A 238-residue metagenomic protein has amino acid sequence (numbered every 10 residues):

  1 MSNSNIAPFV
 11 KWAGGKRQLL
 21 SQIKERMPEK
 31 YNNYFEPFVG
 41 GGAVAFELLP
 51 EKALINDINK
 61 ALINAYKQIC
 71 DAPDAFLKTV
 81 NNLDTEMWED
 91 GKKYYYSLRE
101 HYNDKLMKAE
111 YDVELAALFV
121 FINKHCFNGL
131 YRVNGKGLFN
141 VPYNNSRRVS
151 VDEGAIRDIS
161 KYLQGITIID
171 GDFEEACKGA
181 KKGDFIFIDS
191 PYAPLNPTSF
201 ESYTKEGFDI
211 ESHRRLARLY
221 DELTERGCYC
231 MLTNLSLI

Functional and structural regions predicted by a protein language model:
S2-Q18, E25-R26, C70-F187, P191-E201 (+3 more regions): SAM-dependent nucleic-acid methyltransferase catalytic core
E29-E86: Conserved S-adenosyl-L-methionine
K30-Y34, E51-K52, L163-T167, T224-C230: Short active-site oxyanion
F35, N56, G171, I188-S190 (+1 more regions): Active-site flanking residues adjacent to catalytic metal/cofactor-binding acidic residues
F38-A43, A155, L235-L237: Short, polar loop motifs at secondary-structure junctions
A45-P50, K178-A180, I238: Short loop/helix-cap segments at secondary-structure boundaries that form the rim of catalytic
N56-N59, N123, N134, N234: Asparagine-centered polar/low-complexity signal
A193, K205-I238: Long, positively charged, glycine-interspersed low-complexity recognition regions
